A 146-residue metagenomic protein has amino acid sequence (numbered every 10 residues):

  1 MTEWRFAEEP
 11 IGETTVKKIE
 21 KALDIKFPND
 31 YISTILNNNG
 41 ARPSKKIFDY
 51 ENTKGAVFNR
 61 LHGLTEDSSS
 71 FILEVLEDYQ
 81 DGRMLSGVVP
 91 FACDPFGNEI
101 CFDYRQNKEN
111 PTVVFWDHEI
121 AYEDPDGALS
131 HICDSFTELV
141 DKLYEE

Functional and structural regions predicted by a protein language model:
M1, V114-F115, D124, E145: Intrinsic low-complexity, intrinsically disordered segments enriched in polar/basic residues
M1-N98, Y144-E146: A surface-exposed partner-binding patch
I100-R105: Short, surface-exposed beta-strand/loop micro-motifs that present aromatic residues
E109-A121: Intrinsically disordered, low-complexity regulatory segments enriched in Ser/Thr/Pro and charged residues
E119-Y144: Compact, glycine/acidic-enriched structural inserts
